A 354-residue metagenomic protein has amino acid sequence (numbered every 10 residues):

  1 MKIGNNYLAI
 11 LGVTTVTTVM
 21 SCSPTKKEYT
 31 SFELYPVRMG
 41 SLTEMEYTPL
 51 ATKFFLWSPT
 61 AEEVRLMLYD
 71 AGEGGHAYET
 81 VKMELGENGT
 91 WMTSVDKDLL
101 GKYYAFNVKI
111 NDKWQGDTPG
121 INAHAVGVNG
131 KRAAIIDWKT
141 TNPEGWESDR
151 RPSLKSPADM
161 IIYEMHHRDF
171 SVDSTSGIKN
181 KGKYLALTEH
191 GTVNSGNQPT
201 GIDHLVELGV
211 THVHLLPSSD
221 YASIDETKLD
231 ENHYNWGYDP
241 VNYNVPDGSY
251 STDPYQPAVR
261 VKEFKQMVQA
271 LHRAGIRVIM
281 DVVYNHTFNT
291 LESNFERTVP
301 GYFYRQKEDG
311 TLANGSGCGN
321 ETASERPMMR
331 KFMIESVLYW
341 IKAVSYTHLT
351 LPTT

Functional and structural regions predicted by a protein language model:
K2-A9: Bacterial N-terminal signal peptides that target proteins for export
M20-S21: C-terminal motif of bacterial Sec signal peptides marking the signal peptidase cleavage site
P24-P49, L85-E189: The feature marks proteins involved in alpha-glucan
L50-F54: Structural beta-strand segments of beta-rich domains
S58-E63: Short proline/glycine-enriched turn/loop motifs at strand-loop junctions of beta-rich domains
R65-M67: Beta-strand signatures of extracellular beta-sandwich domains
H166-S345: Substrate-binding/active-site clefts of carbohydrate-active enzymes
T347-T353: Conserved small/polar residues in nucleotide/adenosyl-binding loops
